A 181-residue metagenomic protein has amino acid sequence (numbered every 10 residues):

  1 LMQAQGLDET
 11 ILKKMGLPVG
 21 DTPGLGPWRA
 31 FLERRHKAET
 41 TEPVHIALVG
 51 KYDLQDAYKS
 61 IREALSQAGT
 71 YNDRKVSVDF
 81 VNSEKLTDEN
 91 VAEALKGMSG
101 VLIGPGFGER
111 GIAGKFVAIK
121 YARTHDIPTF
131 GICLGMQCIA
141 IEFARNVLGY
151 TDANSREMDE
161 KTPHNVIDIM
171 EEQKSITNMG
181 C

Functional and structural regions predicted by a protein language model:
L1-C181: N-terminal beta1-alpha1 cap of cysteine-dependent amidohydrolase-like domains
